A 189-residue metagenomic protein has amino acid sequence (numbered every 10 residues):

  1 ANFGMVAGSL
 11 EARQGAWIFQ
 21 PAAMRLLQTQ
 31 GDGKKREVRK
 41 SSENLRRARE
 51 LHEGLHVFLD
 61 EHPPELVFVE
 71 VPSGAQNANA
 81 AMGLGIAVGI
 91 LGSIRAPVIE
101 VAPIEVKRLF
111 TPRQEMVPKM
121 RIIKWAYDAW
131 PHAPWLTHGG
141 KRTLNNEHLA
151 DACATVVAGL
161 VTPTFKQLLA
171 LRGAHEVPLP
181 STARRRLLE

Functional and structural regions predicted by a protein language model:
A1-E189: Phosphate- and other anionic-substrate recognition elements at nucleic-acid/protein interfaces
